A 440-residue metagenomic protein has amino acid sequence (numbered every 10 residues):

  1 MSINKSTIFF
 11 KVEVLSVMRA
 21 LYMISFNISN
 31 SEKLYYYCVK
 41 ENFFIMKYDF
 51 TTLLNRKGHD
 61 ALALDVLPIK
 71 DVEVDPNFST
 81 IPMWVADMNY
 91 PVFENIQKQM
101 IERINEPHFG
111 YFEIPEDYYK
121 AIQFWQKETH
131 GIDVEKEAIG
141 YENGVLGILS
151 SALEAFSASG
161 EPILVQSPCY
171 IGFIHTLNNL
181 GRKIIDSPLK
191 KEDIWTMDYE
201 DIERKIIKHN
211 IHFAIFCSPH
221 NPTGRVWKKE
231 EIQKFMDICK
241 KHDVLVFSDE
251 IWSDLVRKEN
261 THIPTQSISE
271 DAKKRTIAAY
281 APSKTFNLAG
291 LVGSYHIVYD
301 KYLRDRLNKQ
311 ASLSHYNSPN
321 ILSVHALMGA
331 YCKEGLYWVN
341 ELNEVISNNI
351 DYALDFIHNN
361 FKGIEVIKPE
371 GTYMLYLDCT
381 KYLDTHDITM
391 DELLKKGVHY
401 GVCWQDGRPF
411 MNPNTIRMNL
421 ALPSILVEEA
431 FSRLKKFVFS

Functional and structural regions predicted by a protein language model:
S2-S6, S16-R19, S25: Low-acidity, Ser/Thr- and Arg-rich intrinsically disordered low-complexity segments
K47-G144, S151, S440: N-terminal small-domain helix-loop-helix segment of the aminotransferase-like
F109-D237, D254-S267, D271: Conserved core of the PLP fold type I
A272, H386-I388, K395-Q405, P409-S440: PLP-dependent enzyme catalytic core of the Aspartate aminotransferase-like
R275-N359, E365-P369: PLP-dependent aminotransferase class I/II
I346-S347, N360-H399, I416: Conserved PLP-binding catalytic core of the aspartate aminotransferase-like
